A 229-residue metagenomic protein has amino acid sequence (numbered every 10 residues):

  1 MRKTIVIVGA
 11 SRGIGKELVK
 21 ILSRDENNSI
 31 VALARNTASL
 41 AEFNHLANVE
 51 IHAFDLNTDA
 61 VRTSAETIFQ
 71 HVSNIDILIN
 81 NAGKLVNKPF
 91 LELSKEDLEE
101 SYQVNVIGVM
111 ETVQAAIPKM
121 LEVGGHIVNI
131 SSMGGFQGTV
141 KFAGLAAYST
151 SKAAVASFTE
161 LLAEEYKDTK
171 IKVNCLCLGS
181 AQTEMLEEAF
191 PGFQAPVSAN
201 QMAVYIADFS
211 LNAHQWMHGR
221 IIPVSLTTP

Functional and structural regions predicted by a protein language model:
S11, V19: N-terminal Rossmann NAD(P)H-binding glycine-rich loop of SDR-like oxidoreductase domains
N81-V86: Conserved NAD(P)H cofactor-binding loop of Rossmann-fold oxidoreductase domains
P89-F90, D97-E99: Substrate-binding pocket helix/loop in short-chain dehydrogenase/reductase
V113, Y148-S151: Active-site helix of classical SDR
S132: Residue(s) in the substrate-gating loop at a strand-loop-helix junction that position the organic substrate next
V140, L161-I171: Active-site-adjacent segment of SDR/Rossmann-fold oxidoreductases
D168, C175-L176, P191-P229: C-terminal helical subdomain
